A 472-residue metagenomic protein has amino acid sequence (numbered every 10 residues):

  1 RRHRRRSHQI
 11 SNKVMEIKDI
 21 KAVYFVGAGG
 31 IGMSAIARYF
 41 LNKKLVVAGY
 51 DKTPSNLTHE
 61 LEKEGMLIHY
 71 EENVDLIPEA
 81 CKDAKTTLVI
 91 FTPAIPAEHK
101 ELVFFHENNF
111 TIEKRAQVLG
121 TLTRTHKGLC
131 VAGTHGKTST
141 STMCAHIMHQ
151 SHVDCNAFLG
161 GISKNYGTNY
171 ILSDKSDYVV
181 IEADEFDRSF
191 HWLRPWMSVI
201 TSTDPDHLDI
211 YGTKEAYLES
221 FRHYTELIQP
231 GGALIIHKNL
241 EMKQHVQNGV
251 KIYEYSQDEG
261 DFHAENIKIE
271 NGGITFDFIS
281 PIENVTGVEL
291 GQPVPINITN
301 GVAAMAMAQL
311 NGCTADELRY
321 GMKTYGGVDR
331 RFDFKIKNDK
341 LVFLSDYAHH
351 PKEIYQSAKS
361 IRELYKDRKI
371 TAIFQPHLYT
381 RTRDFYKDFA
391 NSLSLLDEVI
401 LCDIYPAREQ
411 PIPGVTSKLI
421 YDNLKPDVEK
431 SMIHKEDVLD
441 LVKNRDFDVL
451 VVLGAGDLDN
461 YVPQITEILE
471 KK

Functional and structural regions predicted by a protein language model:
R5-R6: Short, low-complexity intrinsically disordered segments enriched in A/P/G/S/L with frequent Arg, especially at protein
K13-K114, V118, A233, H263 (+1 more regions): N-terminal leader/targeting and accessory segments in enzymes
E16-A22, G32, Y39-K43, E270-G272 (+1 more regions): Nucleotide phosphate-binding/pyrophosphate-handling subdomain across enzymes that bind or process nucleotide phosphates
Y39-L45, E62, D75-C81, P93-K238 (+4 more regions): Phosphate-binding loop of NTP-binding sites
L45-K52, L234-K238, T371-F374, L396-P406: Short internal beta-strands
Y50-D51, H69-V74, E113-G120, F158-G160 (+4 more regions): Beta-strand->loop->alpha-helix junctions that form or flank phosphate-binding loops in nucleotide-handling enzymes
E64, K251, A390-D448: C-terminal helical cap/extension that packs against the catalytic core of soluble nucleotide-cofactor enzymes
K82-L88, S176-D177, D446-D448: Short acidic/histidine-rich motifs immediately flanking catalytic phosphotransfer sites in two-component signaling
